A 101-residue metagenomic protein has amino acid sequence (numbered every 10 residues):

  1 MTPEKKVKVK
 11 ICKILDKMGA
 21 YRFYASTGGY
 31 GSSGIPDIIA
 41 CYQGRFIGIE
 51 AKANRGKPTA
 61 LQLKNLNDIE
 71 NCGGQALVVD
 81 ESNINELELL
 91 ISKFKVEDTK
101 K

Functional and structural regions predicted by a protein language model:
M1-K101: Catalytic phosphate/metal-binding cores of nucleic-acid and nucleotide-processing enzymes, i.e., regions that mediate
